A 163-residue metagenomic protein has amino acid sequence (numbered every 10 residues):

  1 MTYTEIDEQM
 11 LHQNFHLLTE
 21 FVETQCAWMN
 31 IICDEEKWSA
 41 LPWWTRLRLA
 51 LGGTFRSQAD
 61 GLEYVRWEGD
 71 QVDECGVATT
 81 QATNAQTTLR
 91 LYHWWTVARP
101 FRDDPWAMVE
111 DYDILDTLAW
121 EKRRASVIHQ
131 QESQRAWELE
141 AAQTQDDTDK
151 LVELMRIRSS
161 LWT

Functional and structural regions predicted by a protein language model:
M1-I157: Long, non-globular targeting/processing and low-complexity regions
T163: Long C-terminal interaction/binding lobes of large macromolecular proteins
